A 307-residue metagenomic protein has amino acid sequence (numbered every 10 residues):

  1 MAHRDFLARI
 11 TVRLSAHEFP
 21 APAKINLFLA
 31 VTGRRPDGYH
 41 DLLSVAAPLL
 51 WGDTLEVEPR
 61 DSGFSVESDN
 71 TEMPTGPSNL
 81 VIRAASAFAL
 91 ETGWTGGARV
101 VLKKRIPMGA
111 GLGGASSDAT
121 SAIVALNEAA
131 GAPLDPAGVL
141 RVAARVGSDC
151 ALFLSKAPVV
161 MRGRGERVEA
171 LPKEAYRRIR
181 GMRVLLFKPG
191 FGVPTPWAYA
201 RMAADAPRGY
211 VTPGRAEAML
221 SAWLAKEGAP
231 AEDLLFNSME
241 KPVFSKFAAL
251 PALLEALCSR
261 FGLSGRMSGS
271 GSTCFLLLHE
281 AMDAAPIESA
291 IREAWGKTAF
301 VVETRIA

Functional and structural regions predicted by a protein language model:
A2-A110, E128, A132-A137, Y176-I179 (+1 more regions): ATP-binding N-lobe of GHMP and related small-molecule kinases
T11, A47-L49, A144-R145, A151-L154 (+4 more regions): Solvent-exposed alpha-helices and their adjacent loops that cap or buttress functional pockets in soluble metabolic
D61-P74, A122, K226-F236: Short, basic/glycine-rich phosphate-binding loops at helix/coil junctions that contact nucleotide phosphates
T71, P136-S155, S289-R305: Short, conserved aromatic-histidine micro-motifs
G97, A119, I123-R167: Contiguous, small/hydrophobic- and glycine-enriched helical/loop subdomains that border and often "cap" functional
V101-A130, G147-S148, L263-L278: Glycine/serine-rich anion-binding loops at beta->alpha junctions that coordinate negatively charged ligand groups
V160-S264, H279-M282, S289, E293 (+1 more regions): Conserved, helical-rich catalytic subdomain that frames metal- and/or nucleotide-binding sites in enzyme alpha/beta
